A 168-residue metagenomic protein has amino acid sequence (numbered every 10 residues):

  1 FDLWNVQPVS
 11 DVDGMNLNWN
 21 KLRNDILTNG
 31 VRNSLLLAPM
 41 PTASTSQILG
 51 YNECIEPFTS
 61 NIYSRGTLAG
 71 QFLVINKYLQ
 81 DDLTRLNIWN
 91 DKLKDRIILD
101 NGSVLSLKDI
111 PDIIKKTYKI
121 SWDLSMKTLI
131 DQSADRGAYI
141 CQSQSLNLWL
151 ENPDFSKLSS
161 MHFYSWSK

Functional and structural regions predicted by a protein language model:
F1-D25: Short glycine-cluster motifs
V12-N16, D25-R32, L37-K168: Catalytic alpha/beta core of large soluble enzyme barrels
